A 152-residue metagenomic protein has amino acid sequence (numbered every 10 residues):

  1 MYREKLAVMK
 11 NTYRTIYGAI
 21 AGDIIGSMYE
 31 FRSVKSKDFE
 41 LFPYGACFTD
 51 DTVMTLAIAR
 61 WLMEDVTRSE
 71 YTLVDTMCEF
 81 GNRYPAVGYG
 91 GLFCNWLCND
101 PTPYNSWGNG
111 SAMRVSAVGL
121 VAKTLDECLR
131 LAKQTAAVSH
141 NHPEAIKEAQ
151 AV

Functional and structural regions predicted by a protein language model:
M1-V152: Structured, active/binding-site neighborhoods that engage oxygen-rich ligands
